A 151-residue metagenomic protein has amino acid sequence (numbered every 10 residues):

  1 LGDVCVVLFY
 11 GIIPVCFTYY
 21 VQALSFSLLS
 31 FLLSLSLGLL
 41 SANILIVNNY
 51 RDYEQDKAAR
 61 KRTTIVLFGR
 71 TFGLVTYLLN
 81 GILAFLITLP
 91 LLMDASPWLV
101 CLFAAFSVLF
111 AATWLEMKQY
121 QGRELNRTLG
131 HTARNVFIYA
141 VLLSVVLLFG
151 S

Functional and structural regions predicted by a protein language model:
L1, I13-P14, Y50: Long, contiguous hydrophobic alpha-helical segments, chiefly transmembrane helices and signal peptides
L1-V4, R60: Short, non-helical or kinked segments that cap or interrupt transmembrane helices
C5-N43, L67, T71, Y77-S151: Hydrophobic alpha-helical transmembrane segments
A42-I65: Acidic (Asp/Glu-rich) catalytic motifs at the cytosolic membrane interface
D56-K57, L74-T76: Extended hydrophobic-aromatic, low-complexity segments
